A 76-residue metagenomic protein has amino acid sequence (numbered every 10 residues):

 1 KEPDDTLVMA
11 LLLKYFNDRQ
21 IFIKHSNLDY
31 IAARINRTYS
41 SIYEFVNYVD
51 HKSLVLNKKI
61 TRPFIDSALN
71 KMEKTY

Functional and structural regions predicted by a protein language model:
K1-L7: Conserved AAA+ ATPase "SRH/arginine-finger" region at the nucleotide-binding site
V8, F22-I35: Short conserved motifs of the RecA-like P-loop NTPase core
L12: A conserved mid-domain beta-alpha-beta active-site/ligand-binding segment of alpha/beta enzyme cores
Y15: Helix-loop-beta hinge of the Bergerat
R19: ABC-family P-loop ATPase nucleotide-binding domains
I35-V49: The conserved phosphate-sensing helix
S53-M72: Conserved C-terminal helix/linker of AAA+ ATPases
